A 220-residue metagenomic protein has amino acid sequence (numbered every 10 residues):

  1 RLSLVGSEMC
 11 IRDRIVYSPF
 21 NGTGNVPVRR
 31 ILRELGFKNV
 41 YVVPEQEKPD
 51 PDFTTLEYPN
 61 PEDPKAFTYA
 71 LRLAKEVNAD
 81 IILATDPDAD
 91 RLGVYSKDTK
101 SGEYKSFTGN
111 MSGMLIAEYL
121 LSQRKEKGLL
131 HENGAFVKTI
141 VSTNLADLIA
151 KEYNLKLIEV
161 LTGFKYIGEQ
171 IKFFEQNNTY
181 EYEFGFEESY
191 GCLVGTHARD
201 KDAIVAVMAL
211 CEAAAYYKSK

Functional and structural regions predicted by a protein language model:
L2-G6: Single conserved hydrophobic/aromatic residue that forms the stacking wall/gate of nucleotide- or nucleobase-binding
M9-C10, F67: Active-site loops and adjacent core secondary-structure elements that bind or stabilize anionic groups
T23-V40: Carboxylate/His-rich catalytic cores and anion/metal-binding grooves
V28, D90-N110, A146: Short Gly/Thr/Asp-enriched flexible loops that form oxyanion-binding sites at enzyme active sites
G36-G93: N-terminal small/polar loop signature for handling phosphorylated ligands or for N-terminal nucleophile
K38, V42, G102-L121, V205-A209: Gly/Ser/Thr-rich active-site loops/lids in small-molecule metabolic enzymes that frequently grip phosphoryl groups
K75, A79-I81, G102-K105, Q123-K220: Phosphate-binding and adjacent anionic-ligand microenvironments
